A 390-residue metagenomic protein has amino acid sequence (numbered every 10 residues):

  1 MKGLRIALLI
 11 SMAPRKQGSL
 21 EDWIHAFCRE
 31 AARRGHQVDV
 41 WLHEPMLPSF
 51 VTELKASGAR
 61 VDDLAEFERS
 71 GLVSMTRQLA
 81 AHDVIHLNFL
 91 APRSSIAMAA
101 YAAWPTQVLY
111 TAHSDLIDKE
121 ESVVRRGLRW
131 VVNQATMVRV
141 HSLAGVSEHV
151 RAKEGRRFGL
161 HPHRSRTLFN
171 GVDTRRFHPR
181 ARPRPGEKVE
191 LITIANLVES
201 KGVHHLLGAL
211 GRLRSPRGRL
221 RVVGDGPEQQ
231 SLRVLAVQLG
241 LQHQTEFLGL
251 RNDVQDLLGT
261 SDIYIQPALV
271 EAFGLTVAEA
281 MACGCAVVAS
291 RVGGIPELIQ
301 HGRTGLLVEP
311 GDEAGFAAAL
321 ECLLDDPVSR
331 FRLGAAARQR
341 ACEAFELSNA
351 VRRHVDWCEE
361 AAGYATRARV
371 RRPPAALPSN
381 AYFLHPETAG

Functional and structural regions predicted by a protein language model:
L9-F67: N-terminal strand-loop element at the rim of the active site of nucleotide-sugar-dependent glycosyltransferases
G18-A26, V189-R212, G218, V222 (+4 more regions): A conserved mid-protein helix/loop that constitutes part of the nucleotide-sugar donor-binding site
L87-S94, A112: Short His-centered aromatic/hydrophobic patch
R126-L143: Membrane-proximal helix-turn-helix segments that form the acceptor-binding/catalytic region of lipid-linked
H149, G171: Carbohydrate-associated surface elements
L250, L269: Aromatic "clamp/platform" in nucleotide-sugar-dependent glycosyltransferases that forms part of the donor/acceptor
A286-A289, I299: Short hydrophobic beta-strand element within catalytic cores of glycosyltransferases and related nucleotide-activated
H301-G302, L306-E313, C322-P327: Conserved acidic donor-binding segment of nucleotide-sugar-dependent glycosyltransferases
